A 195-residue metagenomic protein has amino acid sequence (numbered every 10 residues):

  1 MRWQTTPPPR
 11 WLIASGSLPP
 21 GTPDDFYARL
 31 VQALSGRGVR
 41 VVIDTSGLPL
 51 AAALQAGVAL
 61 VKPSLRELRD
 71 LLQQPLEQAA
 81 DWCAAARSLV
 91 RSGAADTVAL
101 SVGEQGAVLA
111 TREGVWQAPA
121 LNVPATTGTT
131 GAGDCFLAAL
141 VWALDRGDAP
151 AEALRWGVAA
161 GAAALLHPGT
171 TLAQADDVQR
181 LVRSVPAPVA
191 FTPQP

Functional and structural regions predicted by a protein language model:
M1-P8: Conserved phosphate-binding/catalytic loop of the ribokinase/pfkB sugar-kinase fold
W3, Q32-A33, A51, A79-P195: Conserved phosphate-binding/catalytic region of the ribokinase-like
P8-W82: Conserved beta-alpha-beta core of the PfkB/ribokinase-like small-molecule kinase fold
